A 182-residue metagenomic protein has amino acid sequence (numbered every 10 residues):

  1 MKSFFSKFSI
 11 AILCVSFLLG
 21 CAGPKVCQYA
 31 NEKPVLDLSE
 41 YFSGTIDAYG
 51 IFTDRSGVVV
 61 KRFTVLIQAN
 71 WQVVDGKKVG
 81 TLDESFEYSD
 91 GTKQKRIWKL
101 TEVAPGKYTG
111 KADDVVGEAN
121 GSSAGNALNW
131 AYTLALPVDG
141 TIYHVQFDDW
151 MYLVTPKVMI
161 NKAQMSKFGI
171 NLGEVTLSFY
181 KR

Functional and structural regions predicted by a protein language model:
M1-I10: Bacterial N-terminal signal peptides that target proteins for export
F17-G20: C-terminal motif of bacterial Sec signal peptides marking the signal peptidase cleavage site
A22-P24: Bacterial signal peptide processing site
C27, W71, Y88, D149 (+1 more regions): Sequence-level preference for short, compositionally simple segments enriched in small aliphatic or small polar residues
Y29-T45: N-terminal helix-cap/turn-to-beta initiation motif at the start of protein domains
Y49, D54-V138: Central antiparallel beta-sheet cores of small beta-barrel/beta-sandwich binding domains
V59-L66, I142-F147, N171-G173: Amphipathic hydrophobic-ligand
D148-R182: Glycine-rich, aromatic-bearing surface loops/beta-hairpins
